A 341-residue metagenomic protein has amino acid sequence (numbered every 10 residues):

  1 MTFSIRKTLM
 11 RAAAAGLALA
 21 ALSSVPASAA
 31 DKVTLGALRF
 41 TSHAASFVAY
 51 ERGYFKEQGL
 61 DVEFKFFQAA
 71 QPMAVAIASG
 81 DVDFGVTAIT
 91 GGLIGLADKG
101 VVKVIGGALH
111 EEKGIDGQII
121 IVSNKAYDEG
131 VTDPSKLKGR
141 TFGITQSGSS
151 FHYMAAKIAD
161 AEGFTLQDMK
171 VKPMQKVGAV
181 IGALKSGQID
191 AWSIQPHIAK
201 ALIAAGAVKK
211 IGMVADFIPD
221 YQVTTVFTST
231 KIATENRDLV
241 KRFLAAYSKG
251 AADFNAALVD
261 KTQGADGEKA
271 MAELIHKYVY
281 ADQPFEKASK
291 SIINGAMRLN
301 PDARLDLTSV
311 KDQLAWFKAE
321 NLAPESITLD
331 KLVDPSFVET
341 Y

Functional and structural regions predicted by a protein language model:
T2-A14: Bacterial N-terminal signal peptides that target proteins for export
S24-A29: Sec/Tat signal peptide C-region and signal peptidase I cleavage site
D31-F164, V171-M174, D190-P196, G212 (+1 more regions): Short, glycine-/small- and polar/acidic-enriched structural segments that line small-molecule recognition paths
F64, Q68, P173, G182-G187 (+9 more regions): A residue-level marker of the well-folded mature domains of exported/periplasmic proteins
P72-A74, G91-G92, A179-A183, A199 (+1 more regions): Short, hydrophobic alpha-helical packing/hinge segments within bilobed ligand-binding/sensory domains
H110-I119, I203, A207-I232, N236 (+4 more regions): Periplasmic-binding protein-like
T234-L322: Secondary-structure end/capping motifs
V310-Y341: Conserved C-terminal helix/tail region of periplasmic/extracytoplasmic solute-binding proteins
